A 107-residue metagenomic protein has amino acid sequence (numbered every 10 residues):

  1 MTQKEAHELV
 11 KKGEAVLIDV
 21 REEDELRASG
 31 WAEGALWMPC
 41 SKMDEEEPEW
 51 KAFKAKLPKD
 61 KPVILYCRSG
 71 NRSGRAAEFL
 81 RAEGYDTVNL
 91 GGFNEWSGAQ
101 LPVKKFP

Functional and structural regions predicted by a protein language model:
M1-K12, D24-P62, N71-P107: Rhodanese-like catalytic fold shared by cysteine-dependent sulfurtransferases and DSP/PTP-type phosphatases
L17-D19: Structural scaffold elements adjacent to functional motifs in cytosolic proteins
L65-Y66: Short, surface-exposed ligand- or partner-binding patches at beta-edge/loop junctions that are enriched in aromatics
